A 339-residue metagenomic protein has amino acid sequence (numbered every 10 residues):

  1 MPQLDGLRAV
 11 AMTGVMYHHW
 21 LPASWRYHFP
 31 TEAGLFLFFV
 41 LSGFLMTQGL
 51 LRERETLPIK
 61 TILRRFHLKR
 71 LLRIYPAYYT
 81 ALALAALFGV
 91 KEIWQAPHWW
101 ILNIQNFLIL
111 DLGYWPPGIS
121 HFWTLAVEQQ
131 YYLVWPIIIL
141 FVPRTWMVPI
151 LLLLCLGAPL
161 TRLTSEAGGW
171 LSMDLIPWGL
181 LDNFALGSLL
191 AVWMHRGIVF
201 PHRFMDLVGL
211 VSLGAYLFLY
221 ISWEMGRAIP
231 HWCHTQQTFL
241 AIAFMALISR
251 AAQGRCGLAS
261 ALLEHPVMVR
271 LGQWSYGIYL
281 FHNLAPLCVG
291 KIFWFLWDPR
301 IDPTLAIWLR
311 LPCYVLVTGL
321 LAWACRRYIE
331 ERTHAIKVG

Functional and structural regions predicted by a protein language model:
M1-P2, S24-L35, W115-V127, S165-L186 (+4 more regions): Interfacial loop-to-helix transition and helix-capping segments at the boundaries of transmembrane helices
T13, Y79-L87, L133-I137, F141 (+8 more regions): Generic alpha-helical transmembrane segments of integral inner-membrane proteins, especially permease/transport modules
T13-W20, L87, I104-L108, L154-T164 (+2 more regions): Aromatic-anchored segments of alpha-helical transmembrane domains
G14, M46-Q48, A83-L87, Q129-R144 (+2 more regions): Membrane-interfacial alpha-helical segments at the cytosolic side of multi-pass membrane proteins
E32-L35, F39, L51-F88, W99 (+6 more regions): Transmembrane alpha-helical segments and their boundary/interface "anchor" motifs in multi-pass integral membrane
R64, Y75-V127, G157-L175, D182 (+2 more regions): Membrane-interface helix-loop-helix regions
Q129-G157, E166, A191-V208: Solvent-exposed interhelical
F184, L189, G209-E331: Alpha-helical transmembrane segments of multi-pass integral membrane proteins
